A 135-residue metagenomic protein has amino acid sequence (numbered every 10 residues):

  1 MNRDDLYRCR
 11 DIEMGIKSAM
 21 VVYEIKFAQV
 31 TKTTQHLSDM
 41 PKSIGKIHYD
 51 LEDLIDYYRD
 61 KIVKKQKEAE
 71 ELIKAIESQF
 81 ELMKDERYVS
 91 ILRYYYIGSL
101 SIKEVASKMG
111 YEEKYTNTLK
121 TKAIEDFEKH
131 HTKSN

Functional and structural regions predicted by a protein language model:
M1-F80, E125, K129-N135: N-terminal interaction/assembly modules
L72, E86-Y88, L119: N-terminal positioning helix adjacent to the helix-turn-helix/winged-helix DNA-binding module
L82-M83, G110: Short, conserved sequence motifs enriched in acidic/basic residues, glycine, and aromatics that mark functional "hot
M83-L100: Short amphipathic alpha helix immediately N-terminal
I91, L119, K133-N135: N-terminal functional module detector in eukaryotic proteins
E104-M109: Short alpha-helical "recognition helix" segments of helix-turn-helix
T116-F127: DNA major-groove recognition helices of helix-turn-helix
